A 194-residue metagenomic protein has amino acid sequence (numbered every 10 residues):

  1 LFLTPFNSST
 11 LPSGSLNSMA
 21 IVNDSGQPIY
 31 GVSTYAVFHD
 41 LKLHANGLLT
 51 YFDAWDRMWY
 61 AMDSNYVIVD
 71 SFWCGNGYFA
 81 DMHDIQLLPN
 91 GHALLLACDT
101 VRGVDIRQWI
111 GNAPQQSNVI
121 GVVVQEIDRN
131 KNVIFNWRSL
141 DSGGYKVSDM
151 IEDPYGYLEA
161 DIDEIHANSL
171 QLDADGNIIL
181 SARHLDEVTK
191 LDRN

Functional and structural regions predicted by a protein language model:
L1-N194: Histidine-/acidic-rich catalytic cores in large beta-rich domains
